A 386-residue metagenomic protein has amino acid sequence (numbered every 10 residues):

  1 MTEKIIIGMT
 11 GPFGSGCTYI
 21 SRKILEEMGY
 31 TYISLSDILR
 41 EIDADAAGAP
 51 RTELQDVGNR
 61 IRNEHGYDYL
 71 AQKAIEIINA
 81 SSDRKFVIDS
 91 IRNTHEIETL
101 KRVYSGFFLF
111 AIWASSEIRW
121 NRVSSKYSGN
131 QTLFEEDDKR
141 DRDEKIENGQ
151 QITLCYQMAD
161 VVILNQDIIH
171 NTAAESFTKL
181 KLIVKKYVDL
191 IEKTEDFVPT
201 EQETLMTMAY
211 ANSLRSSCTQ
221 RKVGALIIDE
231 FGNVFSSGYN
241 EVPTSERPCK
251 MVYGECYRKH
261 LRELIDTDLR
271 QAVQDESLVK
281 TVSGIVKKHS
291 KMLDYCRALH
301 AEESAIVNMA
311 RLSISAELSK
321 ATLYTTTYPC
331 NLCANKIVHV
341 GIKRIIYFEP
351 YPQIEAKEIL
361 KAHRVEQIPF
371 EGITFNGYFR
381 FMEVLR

Functional and structural regions predicted by a protein language model:
P12: P-loop (Walker A) phosphate-binding loop of NTP-binding proteins
C17: Conserved lysine of the Walker
I20: Hydrophobic positions on the alpha1 helix immediately C-terminal to the Walker A/P-loop
T31-F86, I91-R92, E98: ATP-dependent small-molecule kinase phosphotransfer cores that center on conserved nucleotide phosphate-binding segments
D89-I91, L100-Y127: Conserved phosphate-donor/acceptor-positioning beta-strand/loop module used by diverse small-molecule
I97, S124-I183: Small-molecule kinase domains that catalyze NTP-dependent phosphoryl transfer to phosphate-bearing small molecules
F197-K222: Short, basic/aromatic recognition patches
S236-E383: Zn2+-dependent cytidine deaminase-like catalytic core
